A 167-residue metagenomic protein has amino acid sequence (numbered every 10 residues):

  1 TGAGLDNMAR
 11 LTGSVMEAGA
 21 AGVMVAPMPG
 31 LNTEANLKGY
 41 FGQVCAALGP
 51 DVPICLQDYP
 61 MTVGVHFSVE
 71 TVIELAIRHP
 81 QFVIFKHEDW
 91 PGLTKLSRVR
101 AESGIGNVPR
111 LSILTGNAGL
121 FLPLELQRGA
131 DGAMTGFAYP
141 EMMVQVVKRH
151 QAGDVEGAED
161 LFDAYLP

Functional and structural regions predicted by a protein language model:
T1-H66: Active-site beta->alpha loop and helix N-cap motifs at the rims of alpha/beta catalytic domains
A47-V52, Y59-L166: Catalytic alpha/beta core domains of metabolic enzymes, predominantly
